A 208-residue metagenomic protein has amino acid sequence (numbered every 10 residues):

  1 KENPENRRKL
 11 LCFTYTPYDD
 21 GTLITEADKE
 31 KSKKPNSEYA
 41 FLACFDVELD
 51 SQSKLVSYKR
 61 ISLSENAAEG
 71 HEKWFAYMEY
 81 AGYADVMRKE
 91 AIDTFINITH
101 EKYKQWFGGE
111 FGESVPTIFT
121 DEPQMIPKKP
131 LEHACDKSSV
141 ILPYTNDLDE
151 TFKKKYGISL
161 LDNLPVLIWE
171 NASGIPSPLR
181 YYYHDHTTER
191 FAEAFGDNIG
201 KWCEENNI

Functional and structural regions predicted by a protein language model:
K1-Y181, T188-E189, E193-F195: Mature extracytoplasmic enzyme cores
G200, E204: Anion (oxyanion) recognition and catalysis
